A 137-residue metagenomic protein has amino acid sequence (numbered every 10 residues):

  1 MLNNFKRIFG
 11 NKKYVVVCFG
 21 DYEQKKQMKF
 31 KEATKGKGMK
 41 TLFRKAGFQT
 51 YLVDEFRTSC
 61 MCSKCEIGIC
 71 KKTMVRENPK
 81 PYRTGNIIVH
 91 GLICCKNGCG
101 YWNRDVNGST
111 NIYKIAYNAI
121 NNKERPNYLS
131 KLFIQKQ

Functional and structural regions predicted by a protein language model:
M1-Q137: Positively charged, helix-rich recognition surfaces that bind polyanionic ligands
